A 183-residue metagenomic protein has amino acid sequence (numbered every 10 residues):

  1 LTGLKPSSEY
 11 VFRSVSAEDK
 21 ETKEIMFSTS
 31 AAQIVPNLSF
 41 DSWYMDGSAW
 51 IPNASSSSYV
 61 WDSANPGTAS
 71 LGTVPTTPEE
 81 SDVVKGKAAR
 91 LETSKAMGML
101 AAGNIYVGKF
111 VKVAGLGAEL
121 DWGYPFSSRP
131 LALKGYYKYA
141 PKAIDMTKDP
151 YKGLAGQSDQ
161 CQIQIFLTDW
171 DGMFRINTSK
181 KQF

Functional and structural regions predicted by a protein language model:
T2-S8: Surface-exposed, short loops/turns at beta-strand junctions within beta-sandwich domains
P6, A17-Q33: Extracellular fibronectin type III
V11-V15: Extracellular recognition modules
T29-L38, S42-G47: Extracellular interdomain linker/stem segments of modular secreted and single-pass surface proteins
D46-M97: Extracellular glycan-recognition surfaces and repeat-rich motifs
E92-A96, G123, S128, Y136-K142 (+1 more regions): Solvent-exposed strand-to-loop "edge" motifs in beta-rich extracellular domains
E92-P125: Secreted extracellular polysaccharide-interacting domains
Y139-F183: Short helix-loop boundary/capping segments
